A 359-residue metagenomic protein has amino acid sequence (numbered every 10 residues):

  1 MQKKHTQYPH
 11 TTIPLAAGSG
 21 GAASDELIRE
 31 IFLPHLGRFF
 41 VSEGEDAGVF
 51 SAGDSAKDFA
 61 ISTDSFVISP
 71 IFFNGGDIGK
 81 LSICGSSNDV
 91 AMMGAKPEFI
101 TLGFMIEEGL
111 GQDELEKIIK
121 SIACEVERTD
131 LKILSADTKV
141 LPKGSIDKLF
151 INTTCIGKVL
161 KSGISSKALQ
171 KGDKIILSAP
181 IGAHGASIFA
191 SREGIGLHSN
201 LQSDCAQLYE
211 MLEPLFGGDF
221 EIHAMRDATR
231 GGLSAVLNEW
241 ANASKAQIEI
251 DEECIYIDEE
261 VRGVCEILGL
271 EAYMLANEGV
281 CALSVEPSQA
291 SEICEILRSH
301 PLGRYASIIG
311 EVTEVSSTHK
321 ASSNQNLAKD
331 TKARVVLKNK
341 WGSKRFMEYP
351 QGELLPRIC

Functional and structural regions predicted by a protein language model:
M1-I31, D330-K332, M347-L355: N-terminal amphipathic/basic leader segments beginning at the initiator methionine
P14, A22-L177, A183, I188 (+1 more regions): Glycine-rich phosphate/pyrophosphate-binding loop regions near the starts of catalytic domains
G18, S65, M105, D137-K139 (+4 more regions): Short, ordered loop/turn segments at secondary-structure junctions
G20, E107-G109, L201-N277: Active-site-proximal betaalpha loop/short-helix elements that scaffold phosphoryl/nucleotidyl transfer chemistry
E43-E45, L275-V280: Short Gly/Ser/Thr- and Asp/Glu-enriched loop/turn motifs at secondary-structure junctions
V285-A290: Helix N-cap motif at beta-to-alpha junctions
E292-L302: Short amphipathic alpha-helices in soluble, non-transmembrane regions that often serve as interface/regulatory elements
H300-C359: Acidic, Ser/Thr/Pro-rich beta/coil linker or hinge segments at domain junctions
